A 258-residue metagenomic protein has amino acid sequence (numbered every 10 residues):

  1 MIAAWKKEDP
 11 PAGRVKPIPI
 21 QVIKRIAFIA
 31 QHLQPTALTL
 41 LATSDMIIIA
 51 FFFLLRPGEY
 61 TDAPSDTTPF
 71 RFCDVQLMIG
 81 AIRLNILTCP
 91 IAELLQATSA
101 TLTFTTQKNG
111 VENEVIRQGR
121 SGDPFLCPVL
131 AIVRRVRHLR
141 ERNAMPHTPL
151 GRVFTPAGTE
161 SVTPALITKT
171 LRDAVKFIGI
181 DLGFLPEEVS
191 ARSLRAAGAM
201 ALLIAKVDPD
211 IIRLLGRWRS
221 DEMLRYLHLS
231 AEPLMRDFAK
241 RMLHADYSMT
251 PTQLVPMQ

Functional and structural regions predicted by a protein language model:
M1-Q258: Extended, non-catalytic subsegments within catalytic or DNA/protein-binding/adaptor domains
